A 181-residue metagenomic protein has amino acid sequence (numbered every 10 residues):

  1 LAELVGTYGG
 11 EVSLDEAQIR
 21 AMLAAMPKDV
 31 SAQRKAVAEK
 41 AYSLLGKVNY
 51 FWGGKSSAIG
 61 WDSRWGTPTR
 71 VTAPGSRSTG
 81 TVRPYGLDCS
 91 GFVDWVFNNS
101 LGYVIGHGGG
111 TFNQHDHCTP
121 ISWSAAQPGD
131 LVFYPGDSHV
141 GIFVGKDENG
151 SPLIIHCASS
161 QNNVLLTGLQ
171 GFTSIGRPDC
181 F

Functional and structural regions predicted by a protein language model:
A2-S90, N99-S100, C157: N-terminal capping segments
Y85, S124-A125: Residue "hotspots" at secondary-structure boundaries inside conserved domains
C89, Y103, P152: Zn2+-dependent peptidoglycan hydrolase active-site motif and core
D94: Predominantly the structural core of cysteine protease catalytic domains
N98-G106: Bacterial peptidoglycan biogenesis and beta-lactam-recognition machinery
G108-W123, G136-F181: Aromatic- and glycine-rich peptidoglycan recognition patches
V132-Y134: A short beta-strand micro-motif
